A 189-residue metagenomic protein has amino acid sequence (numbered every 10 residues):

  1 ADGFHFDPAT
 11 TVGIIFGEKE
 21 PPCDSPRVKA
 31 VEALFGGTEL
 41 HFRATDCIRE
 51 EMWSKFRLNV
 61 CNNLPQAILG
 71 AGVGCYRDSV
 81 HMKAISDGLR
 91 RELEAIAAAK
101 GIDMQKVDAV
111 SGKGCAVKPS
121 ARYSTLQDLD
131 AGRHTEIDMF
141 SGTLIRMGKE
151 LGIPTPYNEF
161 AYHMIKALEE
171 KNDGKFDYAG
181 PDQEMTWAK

Functional and structural regions predicted by a protein language model:
A1-E51, K55, C61: Rossmann-fold dinucleotide-binding core
A1-F4, E20-V31, M52-S54, D78-M82 (+3 more regions): Low-complexity, flexible helical/coil segments
D2-E18, L69-R77, R122-A131: Helix-loop-beta segment of a Rossmann-like dinucleotide-binding subdomain
A9-T11, P21, W53, V73-G74 (+3 more regions): Short capping/connector residues at structural and topological boundaries
V12-F16, H41, A67-G70, H81-M82 (+1 more regions): Glycine-rich loops and low-complexity Gly/Arg-rich segments that provide flexible linkers or classic glycine-based
R27, V31, F35, V60-A67 (+1 more regions): Membrane-targeting and insertion segments and their boundary/processing signals
G36, C75, K83-K189: NAD(P)-dependent Rossmann-like dehydrogenase/reductase catalytic/cofactor-binding core
R49-R77, H81-E94, K118-S120: Active-site-proximal catalytic alpha-helix in oxidoreductases
